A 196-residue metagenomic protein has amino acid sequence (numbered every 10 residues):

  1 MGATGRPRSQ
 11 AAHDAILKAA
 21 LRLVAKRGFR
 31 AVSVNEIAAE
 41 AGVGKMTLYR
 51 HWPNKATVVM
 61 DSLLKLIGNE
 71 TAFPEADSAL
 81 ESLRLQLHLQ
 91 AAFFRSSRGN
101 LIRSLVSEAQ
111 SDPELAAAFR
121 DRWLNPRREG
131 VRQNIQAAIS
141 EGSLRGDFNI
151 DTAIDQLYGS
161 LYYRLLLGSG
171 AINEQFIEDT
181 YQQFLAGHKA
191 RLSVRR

Functional and structural regions predicted by a protein language model:
M1-G2, L85, L89-A92, E129 (+3 more regions): C-terminal peripheral helix-coil segments that are non-catalytic and often amphipathic
M1-R27, A31-E40, M46, T57: Basic, helix-initiating cap at the start of DNA-binding domains
Y49-W52: A short His-aromatic
N54, E108-P113: Short loop-to-helix capping motifs
T57-L66: Alpha-helical DNA-contacting segments of helix-turn-helix folds
T71-N100: Hydrophobic alpha-helical connector segments
A92, S96-N100, S104, E114-E141: Amphipathic alpha-helical packing segments from all-alpha helical-bundle domains
A118-W123, S140-D155, E174: All-alpha amphipathic helical-bundle segments outside canonical DNA-binding/catalytic cores that form hydrophobic
